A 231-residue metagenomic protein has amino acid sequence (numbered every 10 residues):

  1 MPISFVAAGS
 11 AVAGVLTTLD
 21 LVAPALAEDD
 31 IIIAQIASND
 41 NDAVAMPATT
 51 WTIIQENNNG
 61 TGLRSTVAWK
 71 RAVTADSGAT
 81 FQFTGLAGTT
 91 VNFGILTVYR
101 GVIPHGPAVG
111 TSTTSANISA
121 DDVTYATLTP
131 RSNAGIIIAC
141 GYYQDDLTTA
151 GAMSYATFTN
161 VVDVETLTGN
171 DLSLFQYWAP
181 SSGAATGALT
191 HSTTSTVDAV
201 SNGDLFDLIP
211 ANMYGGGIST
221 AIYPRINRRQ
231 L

Functional and structural regions predicted by a protein language model:
M1-L231: Primarily extracytoplasmic/secreted proteins and surface-exposed domains characterized by disulfide-bonded cysteine
